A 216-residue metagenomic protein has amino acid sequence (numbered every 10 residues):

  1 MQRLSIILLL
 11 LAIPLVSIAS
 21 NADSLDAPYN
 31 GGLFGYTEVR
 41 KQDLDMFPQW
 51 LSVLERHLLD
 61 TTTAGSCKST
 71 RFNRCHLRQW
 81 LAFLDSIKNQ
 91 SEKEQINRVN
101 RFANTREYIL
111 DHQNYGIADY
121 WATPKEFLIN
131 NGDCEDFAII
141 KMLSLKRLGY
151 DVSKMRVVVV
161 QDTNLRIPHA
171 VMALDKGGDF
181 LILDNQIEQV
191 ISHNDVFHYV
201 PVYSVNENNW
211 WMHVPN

Functional and structural regions predicted by a protein language model:
M1-I7: Bacterial N-terminal signal peptides that target proteins for export
R3, L15-I18: Intrinsically disordered, low-complexity segments
I7-L15: Bacterial N-terminal signal peptides
I18-N216: A structural boundary/capping signal
